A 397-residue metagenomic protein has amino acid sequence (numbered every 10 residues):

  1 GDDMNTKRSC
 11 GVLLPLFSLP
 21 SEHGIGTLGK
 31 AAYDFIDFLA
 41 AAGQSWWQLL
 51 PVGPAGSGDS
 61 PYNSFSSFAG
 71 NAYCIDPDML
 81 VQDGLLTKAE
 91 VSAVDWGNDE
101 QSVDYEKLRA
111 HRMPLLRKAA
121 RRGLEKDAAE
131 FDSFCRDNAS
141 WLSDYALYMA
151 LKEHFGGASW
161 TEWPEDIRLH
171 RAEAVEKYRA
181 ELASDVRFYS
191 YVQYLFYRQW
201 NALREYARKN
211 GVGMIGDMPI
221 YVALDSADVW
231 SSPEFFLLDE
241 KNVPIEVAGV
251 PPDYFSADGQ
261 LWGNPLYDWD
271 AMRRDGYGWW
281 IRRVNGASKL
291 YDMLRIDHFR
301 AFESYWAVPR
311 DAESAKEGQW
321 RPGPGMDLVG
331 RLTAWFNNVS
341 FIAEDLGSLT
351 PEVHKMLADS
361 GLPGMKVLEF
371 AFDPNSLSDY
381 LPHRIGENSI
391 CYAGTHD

Functional and structural regions predicted by a protein language model:
M4-F17, K30-Y33: N-terminal regions that are enriched for targeting/export leaders and immediately downstream pro/stem segments
M4-N5, P15, D59-Y197, V222-D397: Alpha-amylase-like alpha-glycosidases and glucanotransferases acting on alpha-linked glucans and related
P20: Short, Gly/Pro- and small/polar-rich lid/capping loops
K30-A55, G286-Y291: Catalytic domains of carbohydrate-active enzymes, especially glycoside hydrolases
A40, W200-R208, T333, L357-A358: Surface-exposed amphipathic alpha-helices with a cationic face
L50, G213-I215, P219, M293 (+1 more regions): Outer-envelope exported proteins of Gram-negative bacteria
Y189-V222: Conserved, well-ordered alpha-helix/loop/beta-strand core segments that scaffold catalytic motifs
